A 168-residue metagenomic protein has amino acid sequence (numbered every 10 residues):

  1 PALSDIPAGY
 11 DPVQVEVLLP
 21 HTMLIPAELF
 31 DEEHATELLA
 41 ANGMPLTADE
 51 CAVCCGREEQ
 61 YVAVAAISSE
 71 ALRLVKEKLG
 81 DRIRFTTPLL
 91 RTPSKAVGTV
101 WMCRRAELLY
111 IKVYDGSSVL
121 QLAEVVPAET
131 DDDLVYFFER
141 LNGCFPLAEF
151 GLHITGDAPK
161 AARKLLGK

Functional and structural regions predicted by a protein language model:
P1, P93-V119: Gly/Thr-rich phosphate-binding beta-strand-loop-beta motif of the actin/hexokinase/Hsp70
A2-P93: Active-site neighborhood for divalent-cation/phosphate handling
G9-E16, V100-W101, L147-G156: Hydrophobic beta-strand segments of well-ordered beta-sheets in folded domains
L18-P20, G116, A128: Generic structural motif
H21, S117, A158-K160: Residues that cap or initiate secondary-structure elements
C54, Q121-K168: Accessory, usually C-terminal, subdomains that scaffold auxiliary metal cofactors
A63-A65, S118-V125: Short, well-ordered strand-loop elements centered on a beta-strand within folded domains, enriched for acidic residues
T86-A96, T130, R140-C144: Charged, compositionally biased boundary regions
